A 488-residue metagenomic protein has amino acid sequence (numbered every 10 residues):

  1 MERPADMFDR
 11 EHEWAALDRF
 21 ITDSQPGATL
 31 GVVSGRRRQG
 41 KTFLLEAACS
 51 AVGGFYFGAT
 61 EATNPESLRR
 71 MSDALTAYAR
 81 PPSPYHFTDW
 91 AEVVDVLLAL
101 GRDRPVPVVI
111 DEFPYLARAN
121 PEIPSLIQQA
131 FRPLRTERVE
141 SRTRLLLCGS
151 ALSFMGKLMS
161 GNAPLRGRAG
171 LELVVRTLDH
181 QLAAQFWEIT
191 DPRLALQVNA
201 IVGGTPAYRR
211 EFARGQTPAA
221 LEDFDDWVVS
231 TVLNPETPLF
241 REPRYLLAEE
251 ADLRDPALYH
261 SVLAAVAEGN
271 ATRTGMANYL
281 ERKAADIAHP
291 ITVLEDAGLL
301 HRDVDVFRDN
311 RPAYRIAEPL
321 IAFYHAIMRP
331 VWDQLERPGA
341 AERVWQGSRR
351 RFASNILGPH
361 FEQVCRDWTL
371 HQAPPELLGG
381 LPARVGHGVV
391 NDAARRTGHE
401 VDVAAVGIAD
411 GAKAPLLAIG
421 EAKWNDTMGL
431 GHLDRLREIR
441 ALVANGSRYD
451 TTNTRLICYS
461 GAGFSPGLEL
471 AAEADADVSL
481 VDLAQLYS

Functional and structural regions predicted by a protein language model:
D6-R19: N-terminal pre-P-loop "Q-motif" helix
G31-R38, Y115-A119, I123-N162: Sensor-1/coupling segment of RecA-like P-loop NTPase cores
A51-F55, E61, P65-P84, L98 (+1 more regions): Conserved NTP-binding/hydrolysis module of P-loop NTPases
P82-I110, Y115-A119, L126, A130-R142: Mid-core helix/loop region of P-loop NTP-binding domains shared across ATPases and GTPases
G170-A195: Conserved small helical "lid"/interfacial subdomain of P-loop NTPases
F212-R214, L221-E400: Accessory nucleic acid-recognition modules appended to NTPase machines
T369, H399-A409, A414-D426, L436 (+1 more regions): Conserved catalytic cores of phosphodiester-cleaving nucleases, focusing on short active-site segments
R448-S488: Domain-level recognition of nuclease-like catalytic cores that cleave nucleotide substrates
